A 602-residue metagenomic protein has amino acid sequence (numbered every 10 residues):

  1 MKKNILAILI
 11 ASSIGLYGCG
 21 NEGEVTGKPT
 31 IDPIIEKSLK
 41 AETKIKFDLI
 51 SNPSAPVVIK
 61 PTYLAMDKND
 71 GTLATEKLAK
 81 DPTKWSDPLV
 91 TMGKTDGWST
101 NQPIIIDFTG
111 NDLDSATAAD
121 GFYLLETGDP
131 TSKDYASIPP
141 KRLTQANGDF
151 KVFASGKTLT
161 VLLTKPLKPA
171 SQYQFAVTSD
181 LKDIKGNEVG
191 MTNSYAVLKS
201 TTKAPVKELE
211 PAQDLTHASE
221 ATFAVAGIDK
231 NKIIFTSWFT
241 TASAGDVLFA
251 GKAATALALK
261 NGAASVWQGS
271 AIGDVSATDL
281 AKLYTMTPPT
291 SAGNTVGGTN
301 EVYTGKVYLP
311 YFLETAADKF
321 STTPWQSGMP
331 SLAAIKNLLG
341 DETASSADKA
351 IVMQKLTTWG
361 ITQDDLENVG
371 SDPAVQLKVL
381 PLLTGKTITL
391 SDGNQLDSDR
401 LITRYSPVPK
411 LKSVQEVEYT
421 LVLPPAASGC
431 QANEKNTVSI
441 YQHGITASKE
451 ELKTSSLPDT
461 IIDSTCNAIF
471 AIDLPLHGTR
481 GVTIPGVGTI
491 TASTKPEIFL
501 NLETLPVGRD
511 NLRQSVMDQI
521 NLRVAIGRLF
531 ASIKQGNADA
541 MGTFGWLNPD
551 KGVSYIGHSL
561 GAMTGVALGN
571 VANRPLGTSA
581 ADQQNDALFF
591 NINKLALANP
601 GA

Functional and structural regions predicted by a protein language model:
M1-I5: Positively charged n-region of N-terminal signal peptides that target proteins for export
G15-G18: C-terminal motif of bacterial Sec signal peptides marking the signal peptidase cleavage site
N21-P324: Acidic, low-complexity Ser/Thr/Gly/Pro-rich repeat segments typical of extracellular/periplasmic and surface-exposed
F153-I184, P407, L411-S455: A conserved hydrophobic secondary-structure block that centers on an alpha-helix together with its immediately flanking
G190-H217, T491-F499, L576-A602: A catalytic-pocket lid/entrance helix-loop region that shapes and gates access to the active site across common
P288-E434: N-terminal cap/lid segment of alpha/beta-hydrolase-fold proteins
L383-V408, C430-L529, Q535: Cap/lid segment of the alpha/beta-hydrolase catalytic domain
A540-A602: Primarily recognizes the serine-hydrolase "nucleophile elbow" in alpha/beta-hydrolase and SGNH/GDSL folds
